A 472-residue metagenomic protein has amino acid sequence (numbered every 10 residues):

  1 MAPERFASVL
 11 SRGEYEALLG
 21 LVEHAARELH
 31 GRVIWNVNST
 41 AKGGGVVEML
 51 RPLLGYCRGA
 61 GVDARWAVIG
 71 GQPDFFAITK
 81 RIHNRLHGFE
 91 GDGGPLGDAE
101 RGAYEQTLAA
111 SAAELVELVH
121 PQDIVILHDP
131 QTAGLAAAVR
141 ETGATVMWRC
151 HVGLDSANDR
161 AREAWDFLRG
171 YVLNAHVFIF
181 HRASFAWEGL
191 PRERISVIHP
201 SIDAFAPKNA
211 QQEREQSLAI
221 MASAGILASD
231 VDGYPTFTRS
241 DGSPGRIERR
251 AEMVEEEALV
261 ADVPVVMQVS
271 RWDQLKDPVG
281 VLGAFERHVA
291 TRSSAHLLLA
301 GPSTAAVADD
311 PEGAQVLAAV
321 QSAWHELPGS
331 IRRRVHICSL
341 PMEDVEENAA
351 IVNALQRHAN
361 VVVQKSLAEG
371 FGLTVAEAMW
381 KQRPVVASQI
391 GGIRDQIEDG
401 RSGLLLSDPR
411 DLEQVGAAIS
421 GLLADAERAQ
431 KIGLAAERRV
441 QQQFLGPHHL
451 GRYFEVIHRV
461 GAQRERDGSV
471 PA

Functional and structural regions predicted by a protein language model:
M1-A472: Catalytic cores of nucleotide-sugar-dependent glycosyltransferases that transfer UDP/GDP/TDP-activated
